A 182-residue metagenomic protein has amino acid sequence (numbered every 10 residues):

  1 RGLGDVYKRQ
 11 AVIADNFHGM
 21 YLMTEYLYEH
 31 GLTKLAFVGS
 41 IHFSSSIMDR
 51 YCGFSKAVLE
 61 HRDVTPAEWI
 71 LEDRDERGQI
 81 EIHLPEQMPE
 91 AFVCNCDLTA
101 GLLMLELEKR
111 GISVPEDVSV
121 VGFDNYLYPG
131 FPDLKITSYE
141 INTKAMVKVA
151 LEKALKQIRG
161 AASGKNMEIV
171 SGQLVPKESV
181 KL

Functional and structural regions predicted by a protein language model:
G2-Y7: Short, small-residue-biased leader/transition segments that mark boundaries at the very start of proteins
K8-Q10, G130: A short acidic, helix-capping loop that chelates divalent metal ions and anchors anionic groups
A11-V12, M48: Short, solvent-exposed loop/turn segments at secondary-structure boundaries
V12-F37, R74-E81, A100, I141-R159: Hydrophobic alpha-helical segments within soluble ligand-binding/sensing domains
I13, G39, E72, G122-D124 (+1 more regions): Short beta-strand/turn micro-motifs composed of small residues that flank or help shape donor/cofactor-binding pockets
Y21-R62, N166-V180: An alpha-beta-alpha
P66, E81-L182: Flexible loop/turn connectors
A67-D75: Short beta->alpha junction loops
